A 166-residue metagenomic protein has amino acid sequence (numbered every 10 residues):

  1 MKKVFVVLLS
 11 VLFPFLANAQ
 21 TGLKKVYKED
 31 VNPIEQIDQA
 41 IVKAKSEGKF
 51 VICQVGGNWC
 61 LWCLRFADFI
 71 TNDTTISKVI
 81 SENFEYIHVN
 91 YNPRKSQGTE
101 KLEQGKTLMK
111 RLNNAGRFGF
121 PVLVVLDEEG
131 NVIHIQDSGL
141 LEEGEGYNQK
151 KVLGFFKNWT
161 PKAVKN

Functional and structural regions predicted by a protein language model:
M1-G22: Bacterial Sec-dependent N-terminal signal peptides
A19-V31: N-proximal helix/coil linker or "cap" segments that precede and/or mark the start of modular domains
V31-P33, I76-G105: Thiol-based oxidoreductase modules, predominantly thioredoxin-like and allied folds used for disulfide exchange
P33-V51: A short beta-strand-turn-helix
E47-L61: Short active-site neighborhood of thiol/selenol oxidoreductases, capturing the structured segment around
C60-C63, L123: The canonical Cys-X-X-Cys-His
C63-S81: Typically the conserved alpha-helix immediately C-terminal to a functionally engaged Cys/Sec in thioredoxin-like
R111-V164: Non-catalytic, surface beta->alpha helical segment in thiol-disulfide oxidoreductase systems
